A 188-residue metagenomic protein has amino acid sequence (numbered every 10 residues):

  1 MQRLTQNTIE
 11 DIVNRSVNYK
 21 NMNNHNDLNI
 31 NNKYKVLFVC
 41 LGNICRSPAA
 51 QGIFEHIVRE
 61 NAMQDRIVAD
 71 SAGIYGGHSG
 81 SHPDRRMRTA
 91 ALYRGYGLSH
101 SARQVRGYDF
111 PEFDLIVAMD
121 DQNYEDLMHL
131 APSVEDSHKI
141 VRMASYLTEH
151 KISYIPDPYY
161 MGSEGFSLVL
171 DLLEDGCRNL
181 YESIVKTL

Functional and structural regions predicted by a protein language model:
Q2-E112, E182-L188: Conserved active-site segments centered on acidic
R3-S16, L115, D121-L188: Phosphate-binding/catalytic loops
F38, V117-A118: Hydrophobic beta-strand core positions in alpha/beta domains
S47, D120-D121: Helix N-cap/beta->alpha junction signal
